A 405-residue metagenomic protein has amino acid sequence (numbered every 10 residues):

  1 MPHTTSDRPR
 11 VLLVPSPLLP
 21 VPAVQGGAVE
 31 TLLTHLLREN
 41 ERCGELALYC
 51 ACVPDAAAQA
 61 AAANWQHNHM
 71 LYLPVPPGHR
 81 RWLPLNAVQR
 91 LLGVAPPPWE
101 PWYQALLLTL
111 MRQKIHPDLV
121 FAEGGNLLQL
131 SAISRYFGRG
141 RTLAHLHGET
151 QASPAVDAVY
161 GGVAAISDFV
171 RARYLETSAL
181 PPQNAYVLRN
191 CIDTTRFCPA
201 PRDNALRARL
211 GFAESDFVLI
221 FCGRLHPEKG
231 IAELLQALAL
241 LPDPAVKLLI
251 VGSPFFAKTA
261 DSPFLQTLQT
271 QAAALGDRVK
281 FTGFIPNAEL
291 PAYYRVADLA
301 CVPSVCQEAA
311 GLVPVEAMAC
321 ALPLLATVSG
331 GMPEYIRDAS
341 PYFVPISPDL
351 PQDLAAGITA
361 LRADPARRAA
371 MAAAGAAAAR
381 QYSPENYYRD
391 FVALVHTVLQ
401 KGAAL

Functional and structural regions predicted by a protein language model:
F137, D261-F284: Nucleotide-activated donor-binding/catalytic signature segment of Leloir-type glycosyltransferases, i.e., the conserved
F169, C191: Carbohydrate-associated surface elements
C198-F212: A short helix/loop element that forms part of the nucleotide-sugar donor recognition site in Leloir-type
A213-K229, L235-L238, L249: Conserved donor-binding/catalytic core segment of Leloir-type glycosyltransferases
K247-Q266: Glycosyltransferase donor-sugar binding loop
F284, Y293-A297: Short alpha-helical donor nucleotide-sugar binding micro-motif in glycosyltransferases
P323-A326: Short hydrophobic beta-strand element within catalytic cores of glycosyltransferases and related nucleotide-activated
P333-T359, R367: Change "using UDP/GDP/dTDP sugars" to "using nucleotide sugars
